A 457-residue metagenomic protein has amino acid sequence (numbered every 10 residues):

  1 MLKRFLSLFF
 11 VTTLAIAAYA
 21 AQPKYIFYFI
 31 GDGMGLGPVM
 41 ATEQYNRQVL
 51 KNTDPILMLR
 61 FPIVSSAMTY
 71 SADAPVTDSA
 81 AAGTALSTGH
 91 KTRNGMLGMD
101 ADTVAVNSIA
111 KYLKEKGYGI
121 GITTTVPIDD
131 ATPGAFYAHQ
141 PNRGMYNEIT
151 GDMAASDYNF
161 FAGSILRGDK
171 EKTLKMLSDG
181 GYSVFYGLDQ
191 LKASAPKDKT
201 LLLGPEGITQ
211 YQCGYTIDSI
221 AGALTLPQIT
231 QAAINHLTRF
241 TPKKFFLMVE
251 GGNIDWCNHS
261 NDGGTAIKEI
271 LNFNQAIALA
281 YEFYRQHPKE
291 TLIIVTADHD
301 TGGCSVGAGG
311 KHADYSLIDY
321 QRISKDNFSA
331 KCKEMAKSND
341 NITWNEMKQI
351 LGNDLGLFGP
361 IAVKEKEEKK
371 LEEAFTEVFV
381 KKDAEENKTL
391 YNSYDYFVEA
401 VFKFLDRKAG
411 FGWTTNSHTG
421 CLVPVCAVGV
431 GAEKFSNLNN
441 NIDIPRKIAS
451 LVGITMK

Functional and structural regions predicted by a protein language model:
L2-K3, L59, G95: Short, intrinsically disordered low-complexity segments
L2-V11: Sec-dependent signal peptide recognition, specifically the positively charged N-region followed immediately by
L6, A15-I16, G117: Intrinsically disordered, low-complexity repeat segments enriched in small/polar residues
V11-A20: Hydrophobic h-region of N-terminal signal peptides that target proteins for export in Gram-negative bacteria
P23-A41, L86, K91-T92, D100 (+3 more regions): Mobile, glycine-rich extracellular loop/lid and propeptide segments that shape or gate substrate/ligand access
K24-Y25, M34-M40, Q44-T84, D130-K457: A post-motif C-terminal structural segment
G95-L97, A432: Short, contiguous strand/loop micro-motifs
M99-V104, P141-G144: Aromatic/His-enriched, Gly/Pro-containing loop or helix-boundary segments that lie immediately adjacent to catalytic
